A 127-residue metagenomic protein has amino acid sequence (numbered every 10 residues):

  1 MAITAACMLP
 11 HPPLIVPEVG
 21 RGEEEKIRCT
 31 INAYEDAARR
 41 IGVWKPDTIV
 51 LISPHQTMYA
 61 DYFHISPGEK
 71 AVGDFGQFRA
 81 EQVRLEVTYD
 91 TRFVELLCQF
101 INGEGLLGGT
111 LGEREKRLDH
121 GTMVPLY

Functional and structural regions predicted by a protein language model:
A2-G109: A short aromatic-anchored loop/beta-hairpin motif
G105-Y127: Conserved ATP-utilizing enzyme core subdomain
